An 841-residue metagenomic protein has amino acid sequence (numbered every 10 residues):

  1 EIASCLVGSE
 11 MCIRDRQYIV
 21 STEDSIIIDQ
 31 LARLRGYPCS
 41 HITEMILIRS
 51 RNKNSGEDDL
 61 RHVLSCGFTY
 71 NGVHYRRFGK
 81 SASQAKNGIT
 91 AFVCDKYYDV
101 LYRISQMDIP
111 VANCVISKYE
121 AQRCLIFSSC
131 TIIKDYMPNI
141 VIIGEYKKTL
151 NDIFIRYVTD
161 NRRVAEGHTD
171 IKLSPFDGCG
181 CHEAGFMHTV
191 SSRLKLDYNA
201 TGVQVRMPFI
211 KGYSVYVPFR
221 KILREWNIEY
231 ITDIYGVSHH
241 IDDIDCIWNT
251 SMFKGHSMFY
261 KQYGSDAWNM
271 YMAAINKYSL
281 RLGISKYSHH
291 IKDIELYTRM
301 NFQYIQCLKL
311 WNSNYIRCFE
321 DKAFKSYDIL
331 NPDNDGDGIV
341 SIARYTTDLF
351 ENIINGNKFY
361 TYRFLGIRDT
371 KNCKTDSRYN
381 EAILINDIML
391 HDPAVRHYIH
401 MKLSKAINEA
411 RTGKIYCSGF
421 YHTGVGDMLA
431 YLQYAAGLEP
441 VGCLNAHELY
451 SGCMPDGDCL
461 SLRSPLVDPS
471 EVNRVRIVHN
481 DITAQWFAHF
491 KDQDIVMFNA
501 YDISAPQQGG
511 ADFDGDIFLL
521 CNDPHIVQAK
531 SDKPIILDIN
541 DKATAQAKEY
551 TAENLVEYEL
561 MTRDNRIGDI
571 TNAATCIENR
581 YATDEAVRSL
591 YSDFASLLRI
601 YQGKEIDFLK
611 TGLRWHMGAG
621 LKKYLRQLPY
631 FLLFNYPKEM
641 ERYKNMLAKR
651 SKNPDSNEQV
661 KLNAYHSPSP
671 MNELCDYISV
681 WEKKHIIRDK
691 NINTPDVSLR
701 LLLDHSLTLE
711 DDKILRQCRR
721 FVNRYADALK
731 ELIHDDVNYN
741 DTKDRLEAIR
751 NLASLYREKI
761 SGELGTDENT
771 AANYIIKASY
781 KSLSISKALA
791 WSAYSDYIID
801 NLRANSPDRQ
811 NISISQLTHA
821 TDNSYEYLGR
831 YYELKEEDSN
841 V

Functional and structural regions predicted by a protein language model:
E1-D15: Single conserved hydrophobic/aromatic residue that forms the stacking wall/gate of nucleotide- or nucleobase-binding
M11-I13, G424, D514: Short low-polarity hydrophobic stretches
I13, A430, G442-S451, E641-N645 (+2 more regions): A cross-taxon signal for low-complexity, glycine/charged-rich
Q17-F487, R588, D593-F594, L613-M617 (+10 more regions): Non-catalytic interaction/clamp surfaces of large macromolecular machines
N227, Y260, D266-W268, K277-R281 (+4 more regions): Terminal interaction modules at protein C-ends
H422-V425, C459-R463, V496-M497, L520 (+2 more regions): Generic structural hydrophobic/aromatic packing signal, biased to beta-strands
L432-N554: Acidic, glycine-rich two-metal-ion catalytic cores of nucleic acid-processing enzymes
A500-Y501, Q507, G515-I517, N522-Q528 (+2 more regions): C-terminal catalytic or substrate-handling cores of phosphate/nucleotide- and metal-cofactor-dependent proteins acting
